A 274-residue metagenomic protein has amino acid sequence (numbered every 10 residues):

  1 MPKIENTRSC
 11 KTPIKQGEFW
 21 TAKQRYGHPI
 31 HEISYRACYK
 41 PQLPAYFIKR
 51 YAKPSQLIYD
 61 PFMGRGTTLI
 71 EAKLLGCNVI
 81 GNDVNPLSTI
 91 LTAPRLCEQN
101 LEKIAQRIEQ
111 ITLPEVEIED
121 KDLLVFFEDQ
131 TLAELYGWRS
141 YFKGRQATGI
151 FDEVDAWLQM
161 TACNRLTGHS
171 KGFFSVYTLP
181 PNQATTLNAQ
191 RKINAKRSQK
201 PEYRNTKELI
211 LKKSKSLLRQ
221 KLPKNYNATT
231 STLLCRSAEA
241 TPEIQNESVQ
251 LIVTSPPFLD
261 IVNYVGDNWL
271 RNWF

Functional and structural regions predicted by a protein language model:
M1-P54: S-adenosyl-L-methionine
S55-G64: Conserved class I S-adenosyl-L-methionine
I58, I252-P256: Hydrophobic beta-strand segment of the Class I
G66-I70: Glycine-rich SAM-binding Motif I of class I
V79-D83: Conserved SAM-binding motif I beta-strand of class I
P86-A147: Conserved phosphoryl-transfer catalytic core
G144-L251, L259-V262: SAM-dependent nucleic-acid methyltransferase catalytic core
P257-F274: Mobile active-site "lid"/loop adjacent to the S-adenosyl-L-methionine
